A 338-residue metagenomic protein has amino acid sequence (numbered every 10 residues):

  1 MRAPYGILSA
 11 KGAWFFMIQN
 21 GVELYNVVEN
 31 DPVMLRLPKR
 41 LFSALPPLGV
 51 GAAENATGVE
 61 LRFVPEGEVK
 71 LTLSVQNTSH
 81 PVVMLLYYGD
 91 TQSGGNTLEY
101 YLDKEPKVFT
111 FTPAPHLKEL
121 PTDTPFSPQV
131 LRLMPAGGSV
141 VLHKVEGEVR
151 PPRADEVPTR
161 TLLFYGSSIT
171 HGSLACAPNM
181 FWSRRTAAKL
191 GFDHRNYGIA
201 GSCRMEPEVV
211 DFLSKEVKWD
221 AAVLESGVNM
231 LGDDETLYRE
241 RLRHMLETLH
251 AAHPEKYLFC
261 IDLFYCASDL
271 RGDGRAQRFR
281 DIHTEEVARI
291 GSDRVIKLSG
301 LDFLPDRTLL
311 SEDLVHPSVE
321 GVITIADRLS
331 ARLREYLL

Functional and structural regions predicted by a protein language model:
M1-L162, R334-L338: N-terminal secretory targeting modules
G6, F16-N20, N26, A177-R185 (+1 more regions): Secondary-structure junction/capping motif
K11, E208-L338: Alpha-helical cap/lid subdomain in secreted, periplasmic, or secretory-pathway luminal O-acyl-processing enzymes
L48-G49, G198-S202: Short, flexible loop segments at the rims of nucleotide/cofactor-binding pockets, characterized by
R132-A200, V209-K218: Serine-esterase "nucleophile elbow" of acetyl-processing enzymes
G172, R204, A267: Active-site environment of divalent metal-dependent phosphoester hydrolases
P178-N179, M205, L242: Amphipathic coiled-coil/heptad-repeat helices and related helical stalk/stem segments that mediate oligomerization
